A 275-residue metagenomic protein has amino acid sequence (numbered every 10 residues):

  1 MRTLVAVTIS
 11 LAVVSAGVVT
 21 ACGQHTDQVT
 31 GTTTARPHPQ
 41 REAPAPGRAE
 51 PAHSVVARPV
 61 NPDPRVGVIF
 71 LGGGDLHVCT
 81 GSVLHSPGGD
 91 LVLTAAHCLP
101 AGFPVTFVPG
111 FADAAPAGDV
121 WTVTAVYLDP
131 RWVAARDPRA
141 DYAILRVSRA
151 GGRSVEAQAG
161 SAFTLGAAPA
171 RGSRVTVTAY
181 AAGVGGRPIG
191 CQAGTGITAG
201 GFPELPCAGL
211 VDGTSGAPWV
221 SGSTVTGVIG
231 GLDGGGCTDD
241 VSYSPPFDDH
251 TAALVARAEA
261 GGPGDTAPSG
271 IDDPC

Functional and structural regions predicted by a protein language model:
R2-S86, A253, R257-C275: Protease-domain processing segments flanking chymotrypsin-fold serine proteases, especially trypsin-like
E50-P64, G72-G73, L84, V105-G152: Conserved catalytic-core segment of clan PA serine endopeptidases
R58-A112, G194-A199, G230: Catalytic histidine site
G67-F70, L91-L93, A143-R146, V175-V177 (+1 more regions): Structural recognition of the beta-strand scaffold that forms the well-ordered cores of secreted hydrolase catalytic
C98-P100, F111-A114, R149-G152, A182 (+1 more regions): Acidic glycine-/aspartate-rich tracts in secreted/extracellular proteins
P138-G213: Chymotrypsin/trypsin-fold serine protease catalytic domain
G209-G230: Catalytic nucleophile loop of clan PA
V225-C275: Accessory, usually C-terminal, subdomains that scaffold auxiliary metal cofactors
